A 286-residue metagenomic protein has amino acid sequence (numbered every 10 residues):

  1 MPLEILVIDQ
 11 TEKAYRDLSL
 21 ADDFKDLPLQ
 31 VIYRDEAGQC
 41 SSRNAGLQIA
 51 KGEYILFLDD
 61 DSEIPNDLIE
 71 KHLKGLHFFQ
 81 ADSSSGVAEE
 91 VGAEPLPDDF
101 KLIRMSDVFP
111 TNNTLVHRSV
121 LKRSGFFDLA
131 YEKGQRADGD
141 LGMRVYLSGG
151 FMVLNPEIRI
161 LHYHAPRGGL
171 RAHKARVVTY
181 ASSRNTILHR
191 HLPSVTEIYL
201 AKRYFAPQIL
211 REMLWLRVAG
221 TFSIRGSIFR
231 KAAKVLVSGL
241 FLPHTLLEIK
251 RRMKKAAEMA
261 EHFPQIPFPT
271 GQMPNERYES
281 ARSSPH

Functional and structural regions predicted by a protein language model:
M1-Y33: Acidic donor-binding segment of Leloir-type glycosyltransferases
L18, R34-A50: Glycine-rich, basic loop-to-helix element that forms the pyrophosphate-binding segment of sugar-nucleotide handling
C40, D99-V116, G134, S182-T186: A recurrent flexible, glycine/aromatic-enriched loop bordering the glycosyltransferase active site that acts as
I55: Short aromatic/hydrophobic "clamp" motif used to bind/position activated sugar donors
E63-F100: Conserved donor NDP-sugar-binding/catalytic core segment of glycosyltransferases
G134-L141, N155: Acidic donor-binding loop at a coil-to-helix junction in glycosyltransferase catalytic cores that engages
Y163-A233: Active-site-adjacent helix/loop segment of glycosyltransferases that harbors family-specific signature motifs
K202-H286: Non-catalytic, C-terminal membrane-associated alpha-helical segments of glycosyltransferases
